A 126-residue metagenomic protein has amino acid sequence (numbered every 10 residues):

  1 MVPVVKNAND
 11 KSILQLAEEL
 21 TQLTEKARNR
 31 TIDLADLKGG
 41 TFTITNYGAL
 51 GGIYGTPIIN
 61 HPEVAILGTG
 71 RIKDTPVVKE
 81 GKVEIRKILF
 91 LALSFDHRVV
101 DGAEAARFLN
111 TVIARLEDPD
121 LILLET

Functional and structural regions predicted by a protein language model:
M1-T126: C-terminal catalytic/motor cores of large multi-domain enzyme assemblies
